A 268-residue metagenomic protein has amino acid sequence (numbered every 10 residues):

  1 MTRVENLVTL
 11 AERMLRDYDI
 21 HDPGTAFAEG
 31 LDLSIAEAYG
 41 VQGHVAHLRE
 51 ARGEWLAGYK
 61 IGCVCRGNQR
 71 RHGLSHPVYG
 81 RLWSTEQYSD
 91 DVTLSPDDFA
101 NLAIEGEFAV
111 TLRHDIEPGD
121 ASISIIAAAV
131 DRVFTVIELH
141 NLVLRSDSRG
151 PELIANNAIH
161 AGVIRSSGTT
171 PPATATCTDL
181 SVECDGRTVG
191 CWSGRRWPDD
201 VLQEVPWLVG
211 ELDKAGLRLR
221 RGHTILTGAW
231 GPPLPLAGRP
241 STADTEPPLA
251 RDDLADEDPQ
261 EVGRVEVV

Functional and structural regions predicted by a protein language model:
T2-D200, D256, V262-V268: Catalytic-core "active-site belt" of small-molecule-metabolizing enzymes, emphasizing His/Asp/Glu-rich regions
A51, L82, G231, A237-P240: N-terminal low-complexity, intrinsically disordered patches enriched in charged
L74-S75, Y88, W207-G210, A237-R239 (+1 more regions): Short, charged/polar low-complexity linear motifs in solvent-exposed/disordered segments
G168, D185, T224, A229-G231 (+1 more regions): Short, loop-centered acidic/histidine patches that primarily coordinate divalent metals
V182, I225, L236, T242-E246: Generic recognition of well-ordered secondary-structure surfaces with a strong bias for beta-strand segments
E204-A237: A conserved acidic, glycine/proline-rich C-terminal tail/linker
R239-V268: Conserved glycine-rich phosphate/nucleotide-binding loop and adjacent Mg2+-coordinating catalytic segment
